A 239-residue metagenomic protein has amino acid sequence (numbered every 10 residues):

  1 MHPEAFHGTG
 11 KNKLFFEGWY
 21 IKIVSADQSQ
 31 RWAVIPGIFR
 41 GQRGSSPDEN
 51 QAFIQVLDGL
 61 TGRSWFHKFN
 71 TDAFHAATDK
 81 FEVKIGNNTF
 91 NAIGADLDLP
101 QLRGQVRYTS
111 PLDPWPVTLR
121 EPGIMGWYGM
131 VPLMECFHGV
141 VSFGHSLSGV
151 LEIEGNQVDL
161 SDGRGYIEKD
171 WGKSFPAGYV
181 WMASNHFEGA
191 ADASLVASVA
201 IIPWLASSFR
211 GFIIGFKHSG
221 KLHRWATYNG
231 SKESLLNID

Functional and structural regions predicted by a protein language model:
M1-D239: Structured soluble/peripheral alpha/beta segments that form catalytic or ligand/cofactor-binding pockets
